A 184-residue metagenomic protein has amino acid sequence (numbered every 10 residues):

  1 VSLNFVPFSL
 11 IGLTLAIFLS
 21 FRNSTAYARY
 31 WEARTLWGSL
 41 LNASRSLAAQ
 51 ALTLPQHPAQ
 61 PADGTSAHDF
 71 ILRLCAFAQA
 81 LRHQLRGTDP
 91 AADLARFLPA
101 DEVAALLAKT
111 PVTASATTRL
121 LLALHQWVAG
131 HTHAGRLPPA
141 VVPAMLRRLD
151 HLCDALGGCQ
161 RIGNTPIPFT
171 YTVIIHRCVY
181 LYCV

Functional and structural regions predicted by a protein language model:
V1-N42, H57, P61: N-terminal juxtamembrane/topogenic regions of multi-pass membrane proteins
L10, T14, R148, L152 (+1 more regions): Hydrophobic alpha-helical cores of multi-pass transmembrane domains in eukaryotic membrane proteins
L41, Q50-L54, H176-C183: Short amphipathic alpha-helical patches
Q50-F169: Structured inter-helical modules in multipass membrane proteins
I162-V184: Transmembrane alpha-helical segments and their cytosolic interface motifs in multi-pass membrane proteins
